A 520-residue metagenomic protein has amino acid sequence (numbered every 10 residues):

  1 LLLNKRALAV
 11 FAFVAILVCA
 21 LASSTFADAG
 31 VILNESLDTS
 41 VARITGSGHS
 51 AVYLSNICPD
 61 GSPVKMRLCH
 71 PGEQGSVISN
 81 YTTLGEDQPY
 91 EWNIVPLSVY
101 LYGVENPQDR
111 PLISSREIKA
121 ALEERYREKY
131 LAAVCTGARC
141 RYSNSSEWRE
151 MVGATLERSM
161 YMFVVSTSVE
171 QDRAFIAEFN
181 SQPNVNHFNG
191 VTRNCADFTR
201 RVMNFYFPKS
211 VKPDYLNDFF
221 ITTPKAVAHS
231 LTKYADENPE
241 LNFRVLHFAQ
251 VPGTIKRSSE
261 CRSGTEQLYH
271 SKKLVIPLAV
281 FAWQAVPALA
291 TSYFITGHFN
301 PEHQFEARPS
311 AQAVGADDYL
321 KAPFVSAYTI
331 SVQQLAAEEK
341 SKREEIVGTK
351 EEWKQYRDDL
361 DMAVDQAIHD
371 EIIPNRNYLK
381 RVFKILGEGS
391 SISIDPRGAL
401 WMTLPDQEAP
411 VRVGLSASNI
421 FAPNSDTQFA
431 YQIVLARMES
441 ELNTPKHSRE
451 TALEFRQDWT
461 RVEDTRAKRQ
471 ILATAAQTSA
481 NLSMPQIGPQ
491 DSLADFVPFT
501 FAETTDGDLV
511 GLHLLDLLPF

Functional and structural regions predicted by a protein language model:
L1-F11: Bacterial N-terminal signal peptides that target proteins for export
A9-A20: Bacterial N-terminal signal peptides
A22-A29: Boundary at the C-terminal end of the N-terminal hydrophobic targeting segment
V31-S40: N-terminal post-signal-peptidase region of extra-cytosolic proteins
S40-T45, S50-V52, I57-G61, K65-S181 (+1 more regions): Soluble extramembrane regions of membrane proteins in the secretory/endomembrane system
E124-T167, D172-F520: Activation targets extended, charge/polar-rich intrinsically disordered C-terminal tails
